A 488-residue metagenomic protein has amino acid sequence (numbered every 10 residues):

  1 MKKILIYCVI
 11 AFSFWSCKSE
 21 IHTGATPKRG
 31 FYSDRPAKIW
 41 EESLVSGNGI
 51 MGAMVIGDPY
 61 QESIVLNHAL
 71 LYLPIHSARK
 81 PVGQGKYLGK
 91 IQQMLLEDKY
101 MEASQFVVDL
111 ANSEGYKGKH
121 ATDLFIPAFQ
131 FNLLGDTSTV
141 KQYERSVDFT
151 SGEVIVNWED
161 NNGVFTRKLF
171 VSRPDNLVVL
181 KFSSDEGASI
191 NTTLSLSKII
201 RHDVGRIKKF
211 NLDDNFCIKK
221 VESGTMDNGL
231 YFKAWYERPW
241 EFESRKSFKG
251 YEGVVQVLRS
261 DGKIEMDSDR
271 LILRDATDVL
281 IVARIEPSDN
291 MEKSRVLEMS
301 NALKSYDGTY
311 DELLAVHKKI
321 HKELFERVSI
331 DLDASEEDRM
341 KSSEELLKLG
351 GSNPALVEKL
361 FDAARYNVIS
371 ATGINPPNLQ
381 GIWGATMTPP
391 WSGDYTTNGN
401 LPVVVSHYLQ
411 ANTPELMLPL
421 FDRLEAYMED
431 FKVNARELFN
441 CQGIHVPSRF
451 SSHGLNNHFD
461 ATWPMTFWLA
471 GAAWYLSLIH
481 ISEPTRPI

Functional and structural regions predicted by a protein language model:
M1-G24: Bacterial Sec-dependent N-terminal signal peptides
I21-W463, A470, S482: Aromatic-residue-lined binding/catalytic grooves and analogous aromatic/hydrophobic interfacial grooves in multimeric
H480-I488: Single conserved hydrophobic/aromatic residue that forms the stacking wall/gate of nucleotide- or nucleobase-binding
